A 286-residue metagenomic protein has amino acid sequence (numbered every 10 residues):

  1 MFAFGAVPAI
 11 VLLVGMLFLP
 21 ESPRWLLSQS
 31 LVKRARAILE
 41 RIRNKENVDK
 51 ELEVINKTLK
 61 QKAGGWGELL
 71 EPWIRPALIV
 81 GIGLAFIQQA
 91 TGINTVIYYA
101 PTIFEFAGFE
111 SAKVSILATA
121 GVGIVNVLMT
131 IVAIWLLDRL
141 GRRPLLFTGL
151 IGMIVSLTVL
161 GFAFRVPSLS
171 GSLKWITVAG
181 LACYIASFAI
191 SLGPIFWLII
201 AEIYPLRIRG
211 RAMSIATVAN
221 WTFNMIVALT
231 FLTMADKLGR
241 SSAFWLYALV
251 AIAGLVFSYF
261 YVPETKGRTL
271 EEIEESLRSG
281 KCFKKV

Functional and structural regions predicted by a protein language model:
M1-E40, L59-V286: Alpha-helical transmembrane bundle of multi-pass membrane proteins
K33, D49, E53-K57: Loop segments that connect adjacent transmembrane helices in multi-pass transporters
R41-E51: Short intracellular "coupling" helices and adjacent cytoplasmic loop segments at the cytosolic face of multi-pass
